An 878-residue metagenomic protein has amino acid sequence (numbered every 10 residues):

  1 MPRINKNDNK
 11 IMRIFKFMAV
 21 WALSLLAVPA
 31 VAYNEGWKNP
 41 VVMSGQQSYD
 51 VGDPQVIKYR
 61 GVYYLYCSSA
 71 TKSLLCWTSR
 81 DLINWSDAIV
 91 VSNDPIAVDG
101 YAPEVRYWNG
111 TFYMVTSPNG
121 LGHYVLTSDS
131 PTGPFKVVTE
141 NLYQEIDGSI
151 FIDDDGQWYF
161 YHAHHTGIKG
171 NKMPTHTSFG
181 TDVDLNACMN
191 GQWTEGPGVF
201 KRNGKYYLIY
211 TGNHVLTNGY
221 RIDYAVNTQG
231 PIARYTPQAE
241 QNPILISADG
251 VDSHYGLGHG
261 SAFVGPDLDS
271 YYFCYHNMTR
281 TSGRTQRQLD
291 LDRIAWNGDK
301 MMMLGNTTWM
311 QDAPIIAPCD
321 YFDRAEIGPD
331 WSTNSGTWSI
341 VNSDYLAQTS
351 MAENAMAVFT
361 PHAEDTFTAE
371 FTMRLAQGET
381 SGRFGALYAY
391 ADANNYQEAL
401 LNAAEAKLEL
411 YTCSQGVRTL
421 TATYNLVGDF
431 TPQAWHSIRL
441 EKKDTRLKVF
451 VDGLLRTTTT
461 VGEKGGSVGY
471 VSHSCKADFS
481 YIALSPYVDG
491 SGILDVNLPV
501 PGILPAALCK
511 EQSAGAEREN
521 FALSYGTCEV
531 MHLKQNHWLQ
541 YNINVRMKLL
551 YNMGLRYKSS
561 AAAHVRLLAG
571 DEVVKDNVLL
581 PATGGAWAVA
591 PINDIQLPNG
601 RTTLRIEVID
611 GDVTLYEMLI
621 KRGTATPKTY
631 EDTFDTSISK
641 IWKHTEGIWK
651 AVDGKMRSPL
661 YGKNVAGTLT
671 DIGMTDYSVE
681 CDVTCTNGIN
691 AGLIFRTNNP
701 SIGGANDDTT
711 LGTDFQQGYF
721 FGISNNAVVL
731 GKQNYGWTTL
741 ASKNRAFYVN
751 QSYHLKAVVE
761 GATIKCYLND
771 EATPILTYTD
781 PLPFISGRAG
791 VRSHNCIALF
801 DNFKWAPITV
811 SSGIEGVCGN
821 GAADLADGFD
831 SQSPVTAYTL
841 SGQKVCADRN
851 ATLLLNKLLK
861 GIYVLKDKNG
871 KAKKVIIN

Functional and structural regions predicted by a protein language model:
M1-R3, E815-N878: C-terminal outer-membrane/trafficking sorting elements
N5-A19: Bacterial N-terminal signal peptides that target proteins for export
M18-L26: Bacterial N-terminal signal peptides
Y33-T194, K201-Y206, Y210-V251, P266-Y271 (+1 more regions): Beta-rich carbohydrate-recognition and catalytic domains
R221-W296, V451-A477, Y767-N795: Aromatic sugar-binding interfaces of carbohydrate-active proteins
Y275, F371, Y551-L555, T602-V608 (+1 more regions): Extracellular beta-strand-rich recognition modules
D299-M547, V573-I592, P598-R601, L619-V810: Extracellular glycan-recognition regions
A563-E572: Short, surface-exposed beta-strand/strand-loop-strand elements in extracellular ectodomains
